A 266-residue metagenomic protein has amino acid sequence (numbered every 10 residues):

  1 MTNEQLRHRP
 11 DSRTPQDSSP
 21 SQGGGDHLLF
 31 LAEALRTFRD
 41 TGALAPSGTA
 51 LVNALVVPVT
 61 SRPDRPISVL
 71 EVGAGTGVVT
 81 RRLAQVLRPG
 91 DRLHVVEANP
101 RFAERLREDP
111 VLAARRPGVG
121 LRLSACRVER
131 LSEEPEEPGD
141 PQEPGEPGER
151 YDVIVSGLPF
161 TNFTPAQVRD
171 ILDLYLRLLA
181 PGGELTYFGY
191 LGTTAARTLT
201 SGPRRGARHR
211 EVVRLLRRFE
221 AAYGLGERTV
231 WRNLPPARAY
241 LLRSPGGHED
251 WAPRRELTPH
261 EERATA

Functional and structural regions predicted by a protein language model:
G24-P63: Class I SAM-dependent methyltransferase Rossmann-like catalytic core, especially the SAM/SAH-binding loop
P66-G75: Conserved class I S-adenosyl-L-methionine
G77-R81: Glycine-rich SAM-binding Motif I of class I
N99: Conserved SAM/SAH-binding beta-strand->alpha-helix loop
R105-E143: S-adenosyl-L-methionine
R169-P181: A short glycine-rich, Lys/Arg-flanked "PGG" loop and its adjoining helix->strand segment in the class I
P181-L191: Conserved beta-strand signature within the Rossmann-like core of class I S-adenosyl-L-methionine
G206-A266: Class I S-adenosyl-L-methionine
